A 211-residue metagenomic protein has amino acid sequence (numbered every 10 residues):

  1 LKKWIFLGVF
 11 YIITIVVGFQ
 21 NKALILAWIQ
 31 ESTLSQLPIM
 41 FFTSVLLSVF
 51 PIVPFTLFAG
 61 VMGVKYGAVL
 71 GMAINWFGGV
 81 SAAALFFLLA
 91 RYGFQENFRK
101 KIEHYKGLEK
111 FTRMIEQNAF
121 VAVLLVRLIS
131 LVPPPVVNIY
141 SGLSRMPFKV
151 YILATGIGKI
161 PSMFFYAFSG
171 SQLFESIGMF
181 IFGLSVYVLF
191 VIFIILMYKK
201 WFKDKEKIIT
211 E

Functional and structural regions predicted by a protein language model:
L1-T43, V80-V136, L143-S144, E175-L184 (+1 more regions): Membrane-interfacial helix-loop-helix
L34-I74, R113-Q172: Hydrophobic alpha-helical membrane segments of integral membrane proteins
K65-K100, F148-V191: A small-residue-rich subset of transmembrane alpha-helices
